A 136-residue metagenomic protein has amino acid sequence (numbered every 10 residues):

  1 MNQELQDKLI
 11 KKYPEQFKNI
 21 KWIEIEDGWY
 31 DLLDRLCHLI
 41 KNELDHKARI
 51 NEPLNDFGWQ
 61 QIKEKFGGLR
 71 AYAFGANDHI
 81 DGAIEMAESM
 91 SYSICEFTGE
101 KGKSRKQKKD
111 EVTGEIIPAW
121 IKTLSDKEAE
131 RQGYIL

Functional and structural regions predicted by a protein language model:
M1, R131-L136: Short intrinsically disordered terminal tails
M1-M86: Long, charged N-terminal interaction/targeting segments
R35, A73, I121-L124, L136: Feature 926 captures the class I aminoacyl-tRNA synthetase adenylation module centered on the KMSKS loop
Q61-G68, K108-I117: Short, ordered beta-strand-loop transition motifs
M90-I94, G102, P118-I121: Short metal-coordination and nucleic-acid-contact micro-motifs, chiefly zinc-binding Cys/His arrays
C95-T98, S125: Short cysteine-rich clusters marking metal-coordination/redox-active sites
E100-K106, E130-G133: Short functional micro-motifs and their immediate structural scaffolds
G114-R131: Cysteine-rich micro-motifs
